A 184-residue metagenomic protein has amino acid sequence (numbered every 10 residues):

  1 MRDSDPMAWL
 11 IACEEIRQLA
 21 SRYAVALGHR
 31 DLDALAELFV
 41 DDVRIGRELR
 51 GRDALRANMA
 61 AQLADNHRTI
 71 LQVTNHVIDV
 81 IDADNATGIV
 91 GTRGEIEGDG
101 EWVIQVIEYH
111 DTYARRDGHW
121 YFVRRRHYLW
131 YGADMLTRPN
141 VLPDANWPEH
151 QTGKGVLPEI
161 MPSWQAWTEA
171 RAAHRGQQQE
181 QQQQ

Functional and structural regions predicted by a protein language model:
M1-V25, H29, E37-L38, Q181-Q184: Short, low-complexity N-terminal intrinsically disordered segments enriched in polar/charged residues
E14, N66-T69, W102-I104: Transmembrane beta-barrel outer-membrane domains
L27, F39, T92-G94, R126-L129: Short beta-strand segments enriched in hydrophobic/aromatic residues within well-folded beta-rich domains
L32-G98: A solvent-exposed, acidic/Ser-Thr-rich amphipathic alpha-helical stretch
L71-V73, V103-H110: Short, surface-exposed coil-to-beta transition loops
T87, E108-N140, E149-T152: Short beta-strand edge/turn micro-motifs at domain boundaries
E95-I104, G132-A133: Short, cysteine-centered beta-strand-loop-beta hairpins and adjacent loop/turn segments enriched in charged/polar
M135-Q184: Acidic/histidine-enriched, glycine/proline-rich intrinsically disordered or flexible terminal extensions
